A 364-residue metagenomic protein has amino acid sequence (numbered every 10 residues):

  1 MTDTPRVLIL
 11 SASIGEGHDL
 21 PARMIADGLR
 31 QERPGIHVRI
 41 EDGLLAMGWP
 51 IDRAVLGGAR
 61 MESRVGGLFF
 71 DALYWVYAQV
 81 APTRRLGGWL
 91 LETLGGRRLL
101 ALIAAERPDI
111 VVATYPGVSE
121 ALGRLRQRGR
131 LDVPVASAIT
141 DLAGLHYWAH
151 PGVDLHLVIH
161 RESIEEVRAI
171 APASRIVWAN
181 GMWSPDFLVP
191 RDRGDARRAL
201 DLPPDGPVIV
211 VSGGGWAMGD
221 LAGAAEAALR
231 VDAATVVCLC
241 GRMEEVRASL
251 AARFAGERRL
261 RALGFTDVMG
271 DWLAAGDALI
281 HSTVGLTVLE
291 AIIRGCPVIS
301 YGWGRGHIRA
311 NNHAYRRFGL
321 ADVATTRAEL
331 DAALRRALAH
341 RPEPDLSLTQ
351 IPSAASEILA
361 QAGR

Functional and structural regions predicted by a protein language model:
P5-A46, A105, T114, G123 (+1 more regions): Soluble, non-transmembrane catalytic domains of enzymes that act on hydrophobic metabolites at membranes
M24, G28-A105: Conserved N-terminal ligand/cofactor-binding loop architecture of enzyme catalytic domains
A72-I170, W178-N180: Active-site and donor-binding regions of nucleotide-sugar-utilizing enzymes
D154-P207, G213-G215: A nucleotide-sugar donor-handling region in carbohydrate enzymes
G194, L202-A275: Donor-nucleotide binding loops and adjacent catalytic segments primarily of GT-B fold Leloir glycosyltransferases
A274-S282: Acidic donor-binding loop of glycosyltransferase active sites
V288-A333: Catalytic binding pocket for nucleotide-activated donors in carbohydrate/polymer assembly enzymes
A328, A339-Q361: A charged, aromatic-enriched C-terminal amphipathic alpha-helix characteristic of glycosyltransferases across folds
